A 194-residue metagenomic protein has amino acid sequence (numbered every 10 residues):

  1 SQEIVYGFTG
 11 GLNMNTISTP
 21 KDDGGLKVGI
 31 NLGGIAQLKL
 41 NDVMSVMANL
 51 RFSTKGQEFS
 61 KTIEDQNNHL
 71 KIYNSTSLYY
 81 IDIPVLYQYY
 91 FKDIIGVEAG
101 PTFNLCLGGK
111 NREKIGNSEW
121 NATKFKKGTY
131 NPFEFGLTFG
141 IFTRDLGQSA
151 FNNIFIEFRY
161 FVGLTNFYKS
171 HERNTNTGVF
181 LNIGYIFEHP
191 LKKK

Functional and structural regions predicted by a protein language model:
S1, N41, K92, L146-F151 (+1 more regions): Outer-membrane beta-barrel channels and translocator barrels
S1-K39, V46-M47, K194: Short glycine/proline- and aromatic-enriched beta-strand/turn motifs that initiate or cap beta-hairpins
S1-Y6, N68, L181, E188-K194: Sec-dependent signal peptide cleavage junction
Q2-I4, G24-I30, S77-I81, N131-L137 (+1 more regions): Residues that define the transmembrane beta-barrel architecture of outer-membrane proteins
F8-L12, I30-L38, L50-F52, I83-Y89 (+4 more regions): Residues on the lipid-exposed face of transmembrane beta-strands in outer-membrane beta-barrel proteins
S18-D23, T54-Y79, L107-F133, F167-E172: Flexible, solvent-exposed loop segments that connect beta-strands
G25-K71, S77-I81, I94: Glycine- and aromatic-enriched membrane insertion/assembly motifs of diderm outer-membrane and organelle channel
F151-N182, I186: C-terminal/domain-terminus segments
